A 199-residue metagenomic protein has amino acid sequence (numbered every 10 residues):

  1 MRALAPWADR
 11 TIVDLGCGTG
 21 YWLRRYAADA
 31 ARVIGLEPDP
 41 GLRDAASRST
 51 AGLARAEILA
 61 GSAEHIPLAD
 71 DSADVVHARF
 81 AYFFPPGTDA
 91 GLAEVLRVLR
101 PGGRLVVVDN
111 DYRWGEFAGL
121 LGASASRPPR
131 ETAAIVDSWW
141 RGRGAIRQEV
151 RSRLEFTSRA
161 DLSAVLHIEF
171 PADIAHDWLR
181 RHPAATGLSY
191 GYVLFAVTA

Functional and structural regions predicted by a protein language model:
M1-R10: Conserved alpha-helix/loop element of class I SAM-dependent methyltransferases that forms part of the SAM/SAH-binding
R10, A31, D74: Conserved acidic residues
V13, G18-H65: Class I SAM-dependent methyltransferase SAM/SAH-binding core
T19, W139-R141, I146-A199: Conserved Class I S-adenosyl-L-methionine
E64-V75: A short acidic, Gly/Pro-enriched loop at the edge of an enzyme's catalytic core that lines a small-molecule cofactor
D74-G87: A short SAM/SAH-binding and catalytic strip from SAM-dependent methyltransferases
D89-P101: A short glycine-rich, Lys/Arg-flanked "PGG" loop and its adjoining helix->strand segment in the class I
R104-I135: Conserved class I S-adenosyl-L-methionine
